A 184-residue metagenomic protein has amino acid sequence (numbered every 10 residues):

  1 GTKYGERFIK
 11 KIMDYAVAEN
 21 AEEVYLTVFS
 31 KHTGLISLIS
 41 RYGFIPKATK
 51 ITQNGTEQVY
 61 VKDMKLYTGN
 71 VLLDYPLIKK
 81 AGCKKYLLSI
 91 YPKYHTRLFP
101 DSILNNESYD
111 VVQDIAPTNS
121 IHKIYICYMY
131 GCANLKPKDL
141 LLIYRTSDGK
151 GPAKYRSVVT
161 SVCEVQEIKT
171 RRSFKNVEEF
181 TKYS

Functional and structural regions predicted by a protein language model:
G1-A16, R41: Conserved acetyl-CoA-binding loop-helix of GNAT-fold acetyltransferases
I9, H32-L35, N54-T56: Short glycine/proline-centered loop/turn elements that form peptide/ligand docking sites
D14-K31: Conserved GNAT acetyl-CoA-binding A-motif
T27, I45-V59: Conserved catalytic-core motifs of GNAT/GCN5-like acyltransferases
S30-T49: Conserved active-site alpha-helix within GNAT-family acetyltransferase domains
Q58-P137: Compositionally biased, charged N-terminal/linker segments
G131-K150: Short coil-to-beta transition motif at edge beta-strands of beta-rich domains
A153-S184: Aromatic- and Lys/Arg-enriched surface recognition patch
